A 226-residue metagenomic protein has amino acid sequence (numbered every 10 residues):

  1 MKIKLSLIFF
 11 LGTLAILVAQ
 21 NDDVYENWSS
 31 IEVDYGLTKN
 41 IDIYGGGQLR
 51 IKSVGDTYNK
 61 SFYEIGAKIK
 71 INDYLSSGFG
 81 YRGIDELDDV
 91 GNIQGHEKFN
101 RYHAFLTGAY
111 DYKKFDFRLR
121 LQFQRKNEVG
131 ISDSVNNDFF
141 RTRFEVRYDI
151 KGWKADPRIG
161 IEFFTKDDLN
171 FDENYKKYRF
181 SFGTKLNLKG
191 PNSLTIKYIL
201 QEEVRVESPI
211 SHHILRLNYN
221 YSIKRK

Functional and structural regions predicted by a protein language model:
M1-Y25, I223: Bacterial Sec-dependent N-terminal signal peptides
Q20-G80, L87: Start-of-domain marker
Y25-N27, N59-S61, K98-Y102, S134-F140 (+2 more regions): Residues that define the transmembrane beta-barrel architecture of outer-membrane proteins
I31-Y35, I65-I69, A104-Y110, F123 (+3 more regions): Residues on the lipid-exposed face of transmembrane beta-strands in outer-membrane beta-barrel proteins
N40-G45, Y74-F79, K113-F117, G152-P157 (+2 more regions): Repeated loop/turn-to-beta-strand initiation elements of outer-membrane beta-barrel proteins
G47-S53, Y81-L87, Y110-Y112, F123-N127 (+4 more regions): Transmembrane beta-strands of outer-membrane beta-barrel pores
D116-E202: Outer-membrane beta-barrel transmembrane domain signature
K185-K226: Long hydrophobic alpha-helical segments typical of transmembrane helices together with their membrane-interfacial
